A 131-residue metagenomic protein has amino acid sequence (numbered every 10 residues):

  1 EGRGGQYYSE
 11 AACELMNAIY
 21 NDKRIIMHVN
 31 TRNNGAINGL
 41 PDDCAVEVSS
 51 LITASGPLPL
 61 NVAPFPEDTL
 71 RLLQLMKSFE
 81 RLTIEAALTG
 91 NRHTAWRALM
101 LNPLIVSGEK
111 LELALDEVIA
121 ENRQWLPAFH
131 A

Functional and structural regions predicted by a protein language model:
E1-A131: Long, compositionally biased stretches enriched for glycine and/or charged residues
